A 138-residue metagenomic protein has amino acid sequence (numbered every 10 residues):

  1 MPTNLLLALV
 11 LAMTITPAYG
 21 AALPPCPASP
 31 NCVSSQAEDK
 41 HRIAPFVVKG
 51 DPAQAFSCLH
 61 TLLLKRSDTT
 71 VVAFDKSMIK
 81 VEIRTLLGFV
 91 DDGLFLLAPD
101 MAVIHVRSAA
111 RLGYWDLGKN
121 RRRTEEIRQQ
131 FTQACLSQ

Functional and structural regions predicted by a protein language model:
N4-T16: Bacterial N-terminal signal peptides
T16-Q138: Ser/Thr-rich, low-complexity intrinsically disordered terminal regions
